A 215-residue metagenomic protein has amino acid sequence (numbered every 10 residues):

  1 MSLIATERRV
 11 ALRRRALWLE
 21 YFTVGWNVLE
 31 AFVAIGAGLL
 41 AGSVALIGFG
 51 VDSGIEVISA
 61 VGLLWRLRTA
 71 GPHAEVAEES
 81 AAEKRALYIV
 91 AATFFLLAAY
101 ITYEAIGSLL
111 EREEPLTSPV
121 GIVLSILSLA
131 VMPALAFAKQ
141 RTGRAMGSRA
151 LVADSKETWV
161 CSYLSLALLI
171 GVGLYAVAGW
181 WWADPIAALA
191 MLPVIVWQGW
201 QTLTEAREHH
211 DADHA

Functional and structural regions predicted by a protein language model:
M1-A215: Alpha-helical transmembrane cores and adjacent cytosolic helix/loop segments of polytopic membrane transporters
